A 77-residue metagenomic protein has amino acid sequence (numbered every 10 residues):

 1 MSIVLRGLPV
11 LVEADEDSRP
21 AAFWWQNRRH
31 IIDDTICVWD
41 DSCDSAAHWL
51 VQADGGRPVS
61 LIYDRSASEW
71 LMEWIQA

Functional and structural regions predicted by a protein language model:
M1-A77: Non-catalytic peripheral regions of nucleotide-handling enzymes
